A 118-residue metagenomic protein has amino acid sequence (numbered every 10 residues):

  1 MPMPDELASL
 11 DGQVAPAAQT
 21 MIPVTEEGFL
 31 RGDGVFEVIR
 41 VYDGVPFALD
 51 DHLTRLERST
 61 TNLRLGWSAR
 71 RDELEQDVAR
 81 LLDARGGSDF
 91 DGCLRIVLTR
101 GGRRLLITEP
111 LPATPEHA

Functional and structural regions predicted by a protein language model:
M1-A118: Conserved alpha/beta cores of soluble small-molecule-handling proteins
